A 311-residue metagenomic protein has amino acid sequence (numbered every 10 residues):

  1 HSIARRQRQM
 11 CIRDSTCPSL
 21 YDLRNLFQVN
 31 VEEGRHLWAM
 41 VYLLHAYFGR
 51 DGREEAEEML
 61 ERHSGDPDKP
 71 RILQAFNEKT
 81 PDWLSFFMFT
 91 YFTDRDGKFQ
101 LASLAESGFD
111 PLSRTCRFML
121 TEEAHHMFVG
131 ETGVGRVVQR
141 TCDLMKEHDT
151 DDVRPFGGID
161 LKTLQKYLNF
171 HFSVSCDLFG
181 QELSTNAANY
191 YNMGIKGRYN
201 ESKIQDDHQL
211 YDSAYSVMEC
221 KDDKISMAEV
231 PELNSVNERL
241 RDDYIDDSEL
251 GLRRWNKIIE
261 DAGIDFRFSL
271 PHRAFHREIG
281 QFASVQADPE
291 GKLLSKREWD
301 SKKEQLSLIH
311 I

Functional and structural regions predicted by a protein language model:
H1-R8, I12, H310: Single conserved hydrophobic/aromatic residue that forms the stacking wall/gate of nucleotide- or nucleobase-binding
R6-Q9, R71-P81, M88, A102 (+5 more regions): Domain-scale activation on soluble regions of proteins
R13-D22, Y47-F48, F99-M119, G133-T163 (+1 more regions): Inter-helical turn/loop segments and adjacent helix faces that build the functional surface of alpha-helical bundle
F27-W38, Y91-R95, R117, T121-F128 (+4 more regions): Generic structural signal for well-ordered, non-transmembrane alpha-helical segments in soluble/cytosolic regions
N30-L60, G130-G135: Conserved alpha-helical segments that form or flank metal/cofactor-binding pockets of metalloenzymes
F48-S85, F89, D149-D152, K162 (+1 more regions): Carboxylate-rich helix-loop segments that flank metal/cofactor sites and access channels in metalloenzymes
P81-V129: Internal, conserved structured core segments that host functional sites
K146-I309: Extended, helix-rich structural scaffolds rather than catalytic motifs
